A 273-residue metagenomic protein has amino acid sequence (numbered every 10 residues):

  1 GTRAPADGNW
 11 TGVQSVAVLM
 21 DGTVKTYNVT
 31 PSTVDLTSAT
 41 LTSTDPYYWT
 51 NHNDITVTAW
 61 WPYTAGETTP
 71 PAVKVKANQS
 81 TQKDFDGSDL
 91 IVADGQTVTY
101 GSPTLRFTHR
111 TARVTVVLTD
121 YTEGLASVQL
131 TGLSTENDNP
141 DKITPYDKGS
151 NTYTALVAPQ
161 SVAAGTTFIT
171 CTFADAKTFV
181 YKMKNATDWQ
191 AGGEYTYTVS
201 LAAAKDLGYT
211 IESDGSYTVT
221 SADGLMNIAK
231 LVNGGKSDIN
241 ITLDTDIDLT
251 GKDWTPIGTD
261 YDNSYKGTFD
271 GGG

Functional and structural regions predicted by a protein language model:
G1-D206, T218-T220, L225-K230: Sec-type signal peptide cleavage vicinity
A204-G273: Surface-exposed repetitive/solenoidal architectures
